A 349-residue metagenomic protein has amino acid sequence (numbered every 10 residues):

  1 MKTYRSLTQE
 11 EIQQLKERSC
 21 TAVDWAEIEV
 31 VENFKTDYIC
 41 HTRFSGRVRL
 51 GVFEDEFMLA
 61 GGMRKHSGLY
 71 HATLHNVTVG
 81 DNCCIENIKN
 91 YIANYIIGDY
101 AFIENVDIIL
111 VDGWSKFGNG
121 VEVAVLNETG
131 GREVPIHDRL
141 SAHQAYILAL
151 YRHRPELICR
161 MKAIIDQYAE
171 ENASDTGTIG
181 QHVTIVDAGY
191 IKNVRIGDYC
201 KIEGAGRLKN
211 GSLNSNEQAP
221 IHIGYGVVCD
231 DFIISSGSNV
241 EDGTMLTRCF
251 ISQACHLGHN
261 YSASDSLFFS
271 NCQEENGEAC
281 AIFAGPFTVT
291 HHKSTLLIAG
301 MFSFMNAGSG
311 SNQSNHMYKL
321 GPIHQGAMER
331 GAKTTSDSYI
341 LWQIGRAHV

Functional and structural regions predicted by a protein language model:
M1-G177, Q181-H182, Y199, A347-V349: Terminal amphipathic alpha-helical/low-complexity segments used for targeting or macromolecular assembly
T42-V48, A60-G61, S67, A72 (+26 more regions): A structural motif detector for beta-strand N-caps
Q144-A149, P155, M301-F302, G308-G326: Short, flexible helix-coil linker/hinge segments at the edges of structured domains or between repeats
